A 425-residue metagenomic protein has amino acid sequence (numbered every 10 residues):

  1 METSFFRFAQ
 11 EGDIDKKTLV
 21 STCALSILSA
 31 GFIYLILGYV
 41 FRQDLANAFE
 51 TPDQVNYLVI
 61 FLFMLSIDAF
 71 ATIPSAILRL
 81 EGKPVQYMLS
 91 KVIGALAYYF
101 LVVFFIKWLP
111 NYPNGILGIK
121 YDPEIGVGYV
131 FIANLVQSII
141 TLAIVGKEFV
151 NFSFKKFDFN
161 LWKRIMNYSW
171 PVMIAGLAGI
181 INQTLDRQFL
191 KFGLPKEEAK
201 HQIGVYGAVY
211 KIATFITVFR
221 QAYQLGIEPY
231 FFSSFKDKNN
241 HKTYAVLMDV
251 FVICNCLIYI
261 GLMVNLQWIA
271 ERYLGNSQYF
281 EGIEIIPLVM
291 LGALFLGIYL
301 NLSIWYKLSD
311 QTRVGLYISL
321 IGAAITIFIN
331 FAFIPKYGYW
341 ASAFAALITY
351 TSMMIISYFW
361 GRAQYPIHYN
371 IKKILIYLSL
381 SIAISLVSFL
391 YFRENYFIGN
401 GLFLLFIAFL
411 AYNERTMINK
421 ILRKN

Functional and structural regions predicted by a protein language model:
M1-Q43, P52, N56-V59, L65 (+4 more regions): Membrane-water interface segments that mark the loop-to-transmembrane alpha-helix transition
R7-E11, I67-K91, F149, S153 (+1 more regions): Membrane-interface junctions at transmembrane-helix termini in multi-pass inner-membrane proteins
A9-A24, V205-S319: Specific pore-lining/lateral-gate transmembrane helices of multi-pass inner-membrane transport and insertion machines
L28, F32-I36, F49-P74, F131-I132 (+4 more regions): Alpha-helical transmembrane segments of multi-pass membrane proteins
V55-N56, P123-Y129, R164-Y168, V172 (+2 more regions): Interfacial/gating helices of multi-pass transporter permease domains
M88-V150, I321-I325, Y339-W360, N400-L404: Hydrophobic alpha-helical transmembrane segments
Y112-Y129, L142-Q183, G226, Y230-K242 (+2 more regions): Interhelical loop/hinge segments that connect adjacent transmembrane helices in multipass membrane
S388-N425: Membrane-proximal transmembrane or re-entrant/amphipathic helices at the cytosolic face
